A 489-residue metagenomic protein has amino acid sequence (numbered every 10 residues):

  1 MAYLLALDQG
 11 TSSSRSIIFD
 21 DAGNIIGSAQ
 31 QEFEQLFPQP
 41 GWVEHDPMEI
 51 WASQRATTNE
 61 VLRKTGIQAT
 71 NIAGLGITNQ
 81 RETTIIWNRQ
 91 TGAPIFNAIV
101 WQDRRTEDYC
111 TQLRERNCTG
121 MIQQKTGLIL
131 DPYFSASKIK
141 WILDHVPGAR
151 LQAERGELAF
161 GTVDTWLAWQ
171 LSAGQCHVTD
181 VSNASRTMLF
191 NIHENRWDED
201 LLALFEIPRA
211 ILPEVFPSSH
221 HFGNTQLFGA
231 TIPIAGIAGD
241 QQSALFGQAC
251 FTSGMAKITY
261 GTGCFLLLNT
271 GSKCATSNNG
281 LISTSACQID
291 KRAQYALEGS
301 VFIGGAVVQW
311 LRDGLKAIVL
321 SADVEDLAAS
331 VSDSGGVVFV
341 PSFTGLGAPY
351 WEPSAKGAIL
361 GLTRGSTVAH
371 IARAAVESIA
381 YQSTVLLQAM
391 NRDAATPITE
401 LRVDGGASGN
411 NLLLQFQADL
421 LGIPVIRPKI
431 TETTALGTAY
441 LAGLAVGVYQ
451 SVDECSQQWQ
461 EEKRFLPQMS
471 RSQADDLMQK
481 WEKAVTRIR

Functional and structural regions predicted by a protein language model:
M1-F96, Q124, P217, G229-P233 (+4 more regions): N-terminal glycine/serine-rich phosphate-binding loop of ATP-dependent small-molecule kinases, especially carbohydrate
L5-L7, E107, L113-H177, M188-E199 (+3 more regions): Active-site core segments that coordinate phosphate-bearing ligands/cofactors across diverse enzyme families
S13, A69-I72, A210, S334 (+1 more regions): Short secondary-structure junction motifs
G23, D46, L75, D103 (+3 more regions): Residue-level signal for inorganic ion chemistry
F33, N79, Q102, S219 (+2 more regions): Residues that line or immediately flank small-molecule/substrate-binding pockets and catalytic motifs
K64-W101, I129-S135, D164, A168-N191 (+2 more regions): Short beta-strand-loop/turn "lid" adjacent to the catalytic site in phosphate-handling enzymes
L204-I211: A structural motif corresponding to the C-terminal end of an alpha-helix and its immediate exit/capping segment
